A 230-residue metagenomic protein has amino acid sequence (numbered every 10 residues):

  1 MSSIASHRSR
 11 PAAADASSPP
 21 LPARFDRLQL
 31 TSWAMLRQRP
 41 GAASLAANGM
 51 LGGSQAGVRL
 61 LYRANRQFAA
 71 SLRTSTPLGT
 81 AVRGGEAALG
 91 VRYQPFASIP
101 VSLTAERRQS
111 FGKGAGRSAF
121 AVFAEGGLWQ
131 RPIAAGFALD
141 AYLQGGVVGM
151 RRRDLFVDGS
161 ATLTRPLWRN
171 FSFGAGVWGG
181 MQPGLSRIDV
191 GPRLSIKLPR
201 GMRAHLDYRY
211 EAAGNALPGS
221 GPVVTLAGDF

Functional and structural regions predicted by a protein language model:
M1-R73: Outer-membrane beta-barrel initiation region
L28-L30, N65-A70, A97-L103, I133-L139 (+2 more regions): Repeated loop/turn-to-beta-strand initiation elements of outer-membrane beta-barrel proteins
A34-A42, A64, T74-T80, A105-F111 (+6 more regions): Transmembrane beta-strands of outer-membrane beta-barrel pores
L51-S102: Glycine- and aromatic-enriched membrane insertion/assembly motifs of diderm outer-membrane and organelle channel
G52-A56, R83-A87, G116-V122, A135 (+3 more regions): Residues that define the transmembrane beta-barrel architecture of outer-membrane proteins
L60, A70-T74, L89-V91, L103-A105 (+5 more regions): Membrane-embedded beta-strands that build the outer-membrane beta-barrel scaffold
A88-Y142: Gram-negative (and chloroplast) outer-membrane scaffold detector with strong preference for beta-barrel transmembrane
L194-S195, P218-F230: Outer-membrane beta-barrel "beta-signal"
